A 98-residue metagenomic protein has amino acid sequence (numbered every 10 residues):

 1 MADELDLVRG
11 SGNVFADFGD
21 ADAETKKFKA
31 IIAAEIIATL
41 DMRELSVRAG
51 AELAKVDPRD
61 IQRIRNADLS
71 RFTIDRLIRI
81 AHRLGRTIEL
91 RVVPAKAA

Functional and structural regions predicted by a protein language model:
M1-A34: N-terminal flexible/basic segments that precede or flank functional cores
G19, L69, H82-G85: Signal for well-folded cores of large energy- and translation-related assemblies
K29-L45: Short, amphipathic alpha-helical "recognition" segments used to contact nucleic acids or chromatin
R43-Q62: Short alpha-helical DNA-recognition segment
R65: DNA major-groove recognition helix of helix-turn-helix
D68-I74: Short, solvent-exposed alpha-helical "recognition" segments
I74-L90: DNA major-groove recognition helix of helix-turn-helix/homeodomain DNA-binding modules
V92-A98: Short, charged recognition helix plus adjacent turn of helix-turn-helix-like nucleic-acid-binding domains
